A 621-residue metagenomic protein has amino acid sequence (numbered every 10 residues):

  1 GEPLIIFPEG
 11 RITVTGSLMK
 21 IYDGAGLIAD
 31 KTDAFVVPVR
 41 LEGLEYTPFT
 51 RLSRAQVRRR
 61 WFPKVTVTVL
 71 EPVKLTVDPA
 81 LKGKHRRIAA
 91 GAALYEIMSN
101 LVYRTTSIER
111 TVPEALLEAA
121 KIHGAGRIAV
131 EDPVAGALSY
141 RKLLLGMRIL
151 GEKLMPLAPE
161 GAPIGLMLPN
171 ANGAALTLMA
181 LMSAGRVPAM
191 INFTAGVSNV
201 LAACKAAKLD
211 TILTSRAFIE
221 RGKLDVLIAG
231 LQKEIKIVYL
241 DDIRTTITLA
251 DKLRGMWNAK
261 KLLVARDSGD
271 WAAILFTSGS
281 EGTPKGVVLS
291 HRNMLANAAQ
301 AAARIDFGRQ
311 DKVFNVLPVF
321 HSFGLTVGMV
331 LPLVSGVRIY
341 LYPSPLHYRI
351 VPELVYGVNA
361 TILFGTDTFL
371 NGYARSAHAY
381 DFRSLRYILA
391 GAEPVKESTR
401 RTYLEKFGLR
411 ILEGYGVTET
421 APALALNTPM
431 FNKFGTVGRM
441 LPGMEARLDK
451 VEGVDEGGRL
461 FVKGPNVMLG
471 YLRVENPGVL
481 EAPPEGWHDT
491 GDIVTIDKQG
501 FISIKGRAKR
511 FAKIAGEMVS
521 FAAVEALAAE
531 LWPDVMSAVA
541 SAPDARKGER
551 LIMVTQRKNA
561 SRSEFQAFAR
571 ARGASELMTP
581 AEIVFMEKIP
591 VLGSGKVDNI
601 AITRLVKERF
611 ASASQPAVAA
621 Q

Functional and structural regions predicted by a protein language model:
E2-I5, V14-L81: A cross-family acyltransferase "interaction/gating" segment
E109, G126, L240-D241, E549 (+3 more regions): AMP-binding/adenylate-forming catalytic domain of the ANL superfamily
G124, I237-L240, R244-F276, G282-T283 (+1 more regions): Conserved pre-ATP/AMP-binding loop-to-beta segment of ANL
P156, S183-D251, N359, R557-S561: Structural core segment of the AMP-binding/adenylate-forming
I212, L363, G458, G464 (+5 more regions): AMP-binding/adenylate-forming catalytic core of the ANL superfamily
L240, V337, A360-F364, A374-K433 (+2 more regions): Gly/Ser/Thr-rich phosphate-binding loop
L295-K312, F320-T361, R375-S376: Conserved AMP-binding/adenylation subdomain of ANL enzymes
T436-G443, E452-E481, E485, E517-V519: Conserved ATP/PPi-binding loop(s) of AMP-dependent carboxylate-activating enzymes
